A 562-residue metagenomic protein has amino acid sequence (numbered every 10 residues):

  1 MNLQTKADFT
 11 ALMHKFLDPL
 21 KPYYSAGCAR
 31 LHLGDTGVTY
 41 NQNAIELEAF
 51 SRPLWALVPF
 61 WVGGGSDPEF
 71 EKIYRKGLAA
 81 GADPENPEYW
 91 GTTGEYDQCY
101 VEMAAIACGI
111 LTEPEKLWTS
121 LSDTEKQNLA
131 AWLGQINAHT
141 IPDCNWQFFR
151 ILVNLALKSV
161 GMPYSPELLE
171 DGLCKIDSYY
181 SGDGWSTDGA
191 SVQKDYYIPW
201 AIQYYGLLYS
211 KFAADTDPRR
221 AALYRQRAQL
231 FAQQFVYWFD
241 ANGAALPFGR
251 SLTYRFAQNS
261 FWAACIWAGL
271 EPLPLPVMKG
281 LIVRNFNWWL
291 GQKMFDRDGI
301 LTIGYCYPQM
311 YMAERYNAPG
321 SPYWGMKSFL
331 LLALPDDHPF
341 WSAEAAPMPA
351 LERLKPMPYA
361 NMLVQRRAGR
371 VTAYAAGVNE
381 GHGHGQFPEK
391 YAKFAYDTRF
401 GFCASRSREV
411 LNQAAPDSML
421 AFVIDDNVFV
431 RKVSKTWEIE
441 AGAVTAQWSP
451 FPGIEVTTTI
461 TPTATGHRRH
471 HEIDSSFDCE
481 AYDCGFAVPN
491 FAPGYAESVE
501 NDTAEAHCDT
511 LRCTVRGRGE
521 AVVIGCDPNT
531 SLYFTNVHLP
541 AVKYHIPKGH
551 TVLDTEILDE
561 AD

Functional and structural regions predicted by a protein language model:
M1-E48, K72-G77: Low-complexity, Ser/Thr/Pro/Gly-enriched N-terminal "stalk/linker" regions
L20, Y24, A82, P114 (+5 more regions): Structural signal for hydrophobic packing residues in well-ordered secondary-structure cores of soluble enzyme domains
N43-A49, W55-F60, D67, E71-A263: Aromatic-lined, polymer-binding surfaces characteristic of secreted/periplasmic polysaccharide-degrading enzymes
L47, Y100, P319, M357 (+2 more regions): Solvent-exposed loop and beta-edge segments used for protein-protein assembly and interaction
D67, L275, C479-Y482: Short, conserved charged micro-motifs
E85-W90, L129, D240-P247, L252-H382: Carbohydrate-active enzyme catalytic cores, enriched for enzymes that act on polyanionic acidic polysaccharides
P349-N427, V433-S434: Low-complexity, glycine/alanine/valine/leucine- and proline-rich hydrophobic stretches
S407-D562: Extended repeat-based interaction scaffolds and adjacent low-complexity, acidic/S/T/P-biased segments that form broad
